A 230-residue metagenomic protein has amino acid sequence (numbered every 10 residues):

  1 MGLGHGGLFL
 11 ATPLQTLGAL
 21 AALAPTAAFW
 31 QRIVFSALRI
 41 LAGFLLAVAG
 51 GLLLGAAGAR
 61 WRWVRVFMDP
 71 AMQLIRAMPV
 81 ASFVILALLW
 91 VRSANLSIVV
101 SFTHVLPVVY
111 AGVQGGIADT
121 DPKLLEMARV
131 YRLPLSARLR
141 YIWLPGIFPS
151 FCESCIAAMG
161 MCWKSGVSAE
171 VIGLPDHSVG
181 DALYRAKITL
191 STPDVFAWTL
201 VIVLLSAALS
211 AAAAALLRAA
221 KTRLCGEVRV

Functional and structural regions predicted by a protein language model:
G2-L45: Periplasmic/extracellular loop-to-transmembrane helix junction in inner-membrane transport proteins
W30, V34-G43, R76, R140-E153 (+3 more regions): Alpha-helical transmembrane segments of multi-pass membrane proteins
A42-M72: Transmembrane-helix boundary motif in ABC transporter permease subunits
Q73-V108, G115: Generic hydrophobic transmembrane alpha-helix motif, especially the helices
V99, T103, L135-S168, I202 (+2 more regions): Transmembrane alpha-helices
G112-S154, G180-L183: Short cytoplasmic-facing helical segments at TM-TM junctions of multi-pass membrane proteins
V179-L217: Hydrophobic alpha-helical transmembrane segments of polytopic membrane proteins
L217-V230: Short cytosolic juxtamembrane segments of multi-pass membrane proteins
